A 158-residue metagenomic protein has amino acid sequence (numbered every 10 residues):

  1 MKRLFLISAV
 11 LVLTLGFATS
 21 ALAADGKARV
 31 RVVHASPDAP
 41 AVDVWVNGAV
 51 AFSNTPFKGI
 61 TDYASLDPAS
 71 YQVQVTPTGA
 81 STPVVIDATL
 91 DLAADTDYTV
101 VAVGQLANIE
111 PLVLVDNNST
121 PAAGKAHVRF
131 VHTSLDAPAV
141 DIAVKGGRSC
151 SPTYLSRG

Functional and structural regions predicted by a protein language model:
M1-L4: Positively charged n-region of N-terminal signal peptides that target proteins for export
L6-I7, A35: General helical structural elements
S8-G16: Bacterial N-terminal signal peptides
L22-G158: Intrinsically disordered, low-complexity polar regions and short flexible loop motifs
